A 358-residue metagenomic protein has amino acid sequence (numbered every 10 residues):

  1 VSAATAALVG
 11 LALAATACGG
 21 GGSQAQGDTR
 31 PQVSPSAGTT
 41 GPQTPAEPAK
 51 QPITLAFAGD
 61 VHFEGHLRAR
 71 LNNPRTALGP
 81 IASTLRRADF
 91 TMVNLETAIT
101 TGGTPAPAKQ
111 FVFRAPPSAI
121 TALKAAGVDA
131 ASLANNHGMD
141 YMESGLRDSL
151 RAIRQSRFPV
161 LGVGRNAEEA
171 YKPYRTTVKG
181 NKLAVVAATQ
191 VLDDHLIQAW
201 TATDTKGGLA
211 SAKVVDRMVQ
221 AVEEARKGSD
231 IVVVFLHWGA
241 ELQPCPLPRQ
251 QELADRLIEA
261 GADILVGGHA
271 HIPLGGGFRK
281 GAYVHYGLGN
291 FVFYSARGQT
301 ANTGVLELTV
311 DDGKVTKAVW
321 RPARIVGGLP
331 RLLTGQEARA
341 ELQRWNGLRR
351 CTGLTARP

Functional and structural regions predicted by a protein language model:
V1-S23: Secretory targeting and sorting signals
C18-G19, Q26-P358: Acidic, metal/ion-coordinating pockets
